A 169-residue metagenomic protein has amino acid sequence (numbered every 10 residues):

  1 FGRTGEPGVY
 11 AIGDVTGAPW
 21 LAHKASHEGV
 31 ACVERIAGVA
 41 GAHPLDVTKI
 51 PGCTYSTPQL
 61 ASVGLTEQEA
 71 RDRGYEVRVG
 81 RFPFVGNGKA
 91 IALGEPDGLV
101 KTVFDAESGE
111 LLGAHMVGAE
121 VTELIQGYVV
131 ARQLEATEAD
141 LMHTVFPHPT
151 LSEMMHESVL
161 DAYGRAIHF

Functional and structural regions predicted by a protein language model:
F1-T4, A42, E120, Q133: A generic short alpha-helical patch detector that favors 3-5-residue windows in or near N-terminal regions
F1-V39: FAD-site-proximal beta/loop scaffold in flavoenzymes
T4, G8, D46-T48, A106-E107: Short, flexible turn/loop "capping" segments at secondary-structure junctions
P19, H23-S26, P44, L60-G64: Alpha-helix initiation and capping sites
K24-E28, D46, E120, Q133: Short acidic-hydrophobic sequence patches enriched in Asp/Glu that either
V39-P44, G74-E76: Short, glycine- and charge-enriched coil/turn segments that flank and shape catalytic ligand pockets
A42-G52: Conserved Rossmann-fold dehydrogenase catalytic segment
I50, S56-F169: Flexible, glycine-rich terminal cap/loop adjacent to redox cofactors in electron-transfer oxidoreductases
